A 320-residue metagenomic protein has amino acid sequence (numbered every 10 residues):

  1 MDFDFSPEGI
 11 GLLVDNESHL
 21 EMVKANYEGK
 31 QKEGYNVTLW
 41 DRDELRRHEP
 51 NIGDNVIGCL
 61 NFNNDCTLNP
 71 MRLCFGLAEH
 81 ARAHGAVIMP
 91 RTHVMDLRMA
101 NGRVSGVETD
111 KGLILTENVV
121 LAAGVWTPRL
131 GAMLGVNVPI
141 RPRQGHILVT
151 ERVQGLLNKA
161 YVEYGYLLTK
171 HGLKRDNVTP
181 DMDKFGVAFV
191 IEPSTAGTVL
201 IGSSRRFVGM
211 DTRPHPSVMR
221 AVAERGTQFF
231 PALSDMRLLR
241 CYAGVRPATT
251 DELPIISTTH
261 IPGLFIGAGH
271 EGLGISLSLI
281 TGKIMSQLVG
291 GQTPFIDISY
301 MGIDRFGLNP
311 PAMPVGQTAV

Functional and structural regions predicted by a protein language model:
M1-E44, H48: Dinucleotide-binding Rossmann-like beta1-alpha1 core, especially the glycine-rich loop that anchors the ADP
M1-P7, D96-M99, R103, L113-I114 (+3 more regions): Active-site substrate-recognition segment that forms the wall of the catalytic cavity or substrate channel
S18-E21, E49-I57, R98-S105, A248-E252 (+1 more regions): A short, glycine/Asx- and small/polar-enriched loop/turn that sits immediately N-terminal to a beta-strand
L20-V23, R42, C74, T127 (+4 more regions): A general structural signal for well-ordered alpha-helical segments in protein cores
E21, K30-Q31, T38-W40, R46 (+2 more regions): Rossmann-like NAD(P)H-binding beta-loop-alpha module
T38-W40, V87-M89, L239: General small-molecule cofactor/ligand-binding pocket signal
L39, A86, L253-V320: C-terminal lid/capping helical subdomain adjacent to the catalytic/cofactor pocket in oxidative enzymes
L60-N118: Helical element adjacent to the flavin cofactor pocket in flavoenzyme catalytic cores
